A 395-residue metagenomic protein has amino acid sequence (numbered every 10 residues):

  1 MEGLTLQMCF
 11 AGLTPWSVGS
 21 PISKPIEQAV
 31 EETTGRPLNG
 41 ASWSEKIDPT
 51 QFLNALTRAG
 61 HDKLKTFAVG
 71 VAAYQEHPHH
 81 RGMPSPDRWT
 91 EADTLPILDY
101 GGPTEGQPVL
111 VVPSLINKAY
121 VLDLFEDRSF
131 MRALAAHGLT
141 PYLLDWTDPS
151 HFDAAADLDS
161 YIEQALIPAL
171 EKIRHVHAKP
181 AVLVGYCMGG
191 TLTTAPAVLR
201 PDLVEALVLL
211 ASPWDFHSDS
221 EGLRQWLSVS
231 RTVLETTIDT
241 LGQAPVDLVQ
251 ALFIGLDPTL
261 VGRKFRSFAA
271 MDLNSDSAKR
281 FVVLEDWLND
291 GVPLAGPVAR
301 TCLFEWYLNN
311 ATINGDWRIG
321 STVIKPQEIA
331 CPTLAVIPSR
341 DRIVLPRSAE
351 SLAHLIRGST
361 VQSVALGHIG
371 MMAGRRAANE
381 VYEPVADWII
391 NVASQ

Functional and structural regions predicted by a protein language model:
M1-P49, H175, L192-P297: Alpha/beta-hydrolase-fold enzymes
Y74-H77, G82-S150: Short, surface-exposed "cap/lid" segments of acyl-processing enzymes
A155-H175: Alpha/beta-hydrolase active-site loop
L183-G185, L210, V336: Short beta-strand immediately N-terminal to the catalytic nucleophile in serine-hydrolase-like folds
V184-G189, T193: Gly/Ala-rich beta-loop-alpha elbow adjacent to hydrolase catalytic centers
I329, A335-I337, D341: Short beta-strand/loop motif that positions the catalytic acidic residue of the alpha/beta-hydrolase fold
C331, L345-H354: Short alpha-helix in the alpha/beta-hydrolase fold that links the catalytic acid
I343-P346, L366-E380: Catalytic histidine-centered segment of alpha/beta-hydrolase-like enzymes
